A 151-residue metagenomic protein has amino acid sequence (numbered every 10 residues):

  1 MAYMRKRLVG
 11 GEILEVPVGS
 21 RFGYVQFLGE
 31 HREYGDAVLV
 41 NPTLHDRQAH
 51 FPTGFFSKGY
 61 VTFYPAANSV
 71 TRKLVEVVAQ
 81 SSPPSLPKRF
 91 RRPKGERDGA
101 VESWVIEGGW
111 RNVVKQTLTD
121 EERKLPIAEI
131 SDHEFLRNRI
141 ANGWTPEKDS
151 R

Functional and structural regions predicted by a protein language model:
M1-E33: Short N-terminal edge-element motif at the start of the domain
F27-E30, L39, F51, W144 (+1 more regions): General "foldedness" signal
G35-Y60: Short solvent-exposed strand/turn elements
S57-R151: Beta-strand-rich cores of mature extracytoplasmic or soluble domains
